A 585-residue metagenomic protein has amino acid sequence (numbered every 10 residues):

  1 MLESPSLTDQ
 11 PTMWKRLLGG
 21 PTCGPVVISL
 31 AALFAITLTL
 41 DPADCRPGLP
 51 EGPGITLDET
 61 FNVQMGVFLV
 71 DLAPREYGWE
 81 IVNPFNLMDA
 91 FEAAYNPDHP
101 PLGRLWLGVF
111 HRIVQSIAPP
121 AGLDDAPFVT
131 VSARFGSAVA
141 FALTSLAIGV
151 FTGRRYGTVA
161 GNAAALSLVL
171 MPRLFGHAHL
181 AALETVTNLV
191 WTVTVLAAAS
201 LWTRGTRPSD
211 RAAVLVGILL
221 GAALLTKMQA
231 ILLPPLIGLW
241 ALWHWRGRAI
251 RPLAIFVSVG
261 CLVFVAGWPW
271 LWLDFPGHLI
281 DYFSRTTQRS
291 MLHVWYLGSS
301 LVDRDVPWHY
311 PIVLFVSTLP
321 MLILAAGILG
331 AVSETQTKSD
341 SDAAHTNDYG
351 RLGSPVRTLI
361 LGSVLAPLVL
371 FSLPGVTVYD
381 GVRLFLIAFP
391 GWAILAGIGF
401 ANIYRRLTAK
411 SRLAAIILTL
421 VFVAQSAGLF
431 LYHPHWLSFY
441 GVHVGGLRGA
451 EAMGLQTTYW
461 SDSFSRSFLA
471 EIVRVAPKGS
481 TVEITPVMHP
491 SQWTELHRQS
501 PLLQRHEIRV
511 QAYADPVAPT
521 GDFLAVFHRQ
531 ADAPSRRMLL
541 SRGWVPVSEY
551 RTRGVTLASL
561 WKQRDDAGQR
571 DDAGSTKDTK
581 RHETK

Functional and structural regions predicted by a protein language model:
M1-A43, L143-L146, G153, I250-L262 (+2 more regions): Start-transfer (signal-anchor) and selected internal transmembrane alpha helices of multi-pass inner/ER membrane
G20-E59, V67, P74-E76, N86-D89 (+4 more regions): Transmembrane signal-anchor helices characteristic of membrane glycosylation enzymes that use polyprenol
C23, I28-L30, I117-D124, L146-L170 (+3 more regions): Transmembrane-helix signature of polytopic, membrane-embedded enzymes that assemble or transfer cell-envelope glycans
L38-G52, G103, P269-L273, H278-T286 (+2 more regions): Catalytic lumenal/periplasmic loop and adjoining terminal transmembrane helix of membrane glycan-assembly enzymes
L57, A133-A140, N162-L170, L174-V193 (+3 more regions): Multi-pass, polyprenyl lipid-linked donor-dependent membrane glycosyltransferases
N62-R75, H99, L105, A222 (+4 more regions): Transmembrane-lumen/periplasm boundary regions of multi-pass, lipid-linked membrane glycan transferases
V131, F135-Y156, V193, A197 (+2 more regions): Transmembrane-helix motifs of polytopic, lipid-linked glycan transferases
T194-A213: Membrane-interface transmembrane helices that cradle and orient dolichyl/undecaprenyl
